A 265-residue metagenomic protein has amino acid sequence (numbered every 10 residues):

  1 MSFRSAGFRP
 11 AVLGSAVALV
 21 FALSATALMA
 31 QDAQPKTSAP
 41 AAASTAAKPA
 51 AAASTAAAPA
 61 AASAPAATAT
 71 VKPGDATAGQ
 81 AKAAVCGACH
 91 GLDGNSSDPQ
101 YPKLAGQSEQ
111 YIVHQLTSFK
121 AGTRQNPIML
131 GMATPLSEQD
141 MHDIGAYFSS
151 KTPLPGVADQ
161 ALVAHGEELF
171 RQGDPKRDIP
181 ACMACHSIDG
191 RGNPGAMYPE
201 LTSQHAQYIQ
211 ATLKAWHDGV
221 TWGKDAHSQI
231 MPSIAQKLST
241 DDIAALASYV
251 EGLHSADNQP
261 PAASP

Functional and structural regions predicted by a protein language model:
S2-S15: Bacterial N-terminal signal peptides that target proteins for export
A25-A27: N-terminal signal peptide c-region/cleavage motif recognized by signal peptidases
K36-A83, S97-D98, S150-K176, A262-P265: Electrostatic cytochrome c docking/interface patches
A64-G122: The feature marks the first
G79, C86-D93, I144, I179-D189 (+2 more regions): The canonical Cys-X-X-Cys-His
Q80-A84, E109, G173-M183, S203-T212 (+1 more regions): Sequence context surrounding c-type heme c attachment/ligation sites in exported
S97-K103, F119-A161, P194-E200, H217-A244 (+2 more regions): Axial heme c-ligation environment in periplasmic c-type cytochrome domains
